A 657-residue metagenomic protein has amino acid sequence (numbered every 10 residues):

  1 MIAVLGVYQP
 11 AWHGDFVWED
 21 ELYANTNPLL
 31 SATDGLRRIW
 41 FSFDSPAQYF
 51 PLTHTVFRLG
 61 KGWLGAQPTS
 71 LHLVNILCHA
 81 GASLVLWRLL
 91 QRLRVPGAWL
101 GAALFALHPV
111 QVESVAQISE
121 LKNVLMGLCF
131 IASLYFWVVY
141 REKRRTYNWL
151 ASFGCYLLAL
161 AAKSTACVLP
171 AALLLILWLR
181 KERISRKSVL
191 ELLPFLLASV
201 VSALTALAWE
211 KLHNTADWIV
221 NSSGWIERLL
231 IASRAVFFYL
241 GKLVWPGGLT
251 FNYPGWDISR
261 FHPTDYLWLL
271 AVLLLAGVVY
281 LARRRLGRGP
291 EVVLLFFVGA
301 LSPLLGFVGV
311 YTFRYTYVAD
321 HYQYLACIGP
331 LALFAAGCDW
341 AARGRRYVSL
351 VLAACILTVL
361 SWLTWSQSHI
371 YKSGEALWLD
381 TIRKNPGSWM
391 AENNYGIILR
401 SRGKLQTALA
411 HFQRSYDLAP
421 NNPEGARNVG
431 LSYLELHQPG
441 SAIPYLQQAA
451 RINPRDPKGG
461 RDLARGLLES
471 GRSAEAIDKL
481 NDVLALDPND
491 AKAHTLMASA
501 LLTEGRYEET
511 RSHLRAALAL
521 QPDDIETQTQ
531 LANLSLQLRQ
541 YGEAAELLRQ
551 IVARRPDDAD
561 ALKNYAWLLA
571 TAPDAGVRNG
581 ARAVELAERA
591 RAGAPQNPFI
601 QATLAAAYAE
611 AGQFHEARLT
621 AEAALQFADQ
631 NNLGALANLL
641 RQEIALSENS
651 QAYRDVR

Functional and structural regions predicted by a protein language model:
M1-G440, P444-Q447, R455-K458, D462: Polytopic membrane enzymes that build or remodel cell-surface glycoconjugates and lipids
S401, E435, E469-S470, T503-E504 (+4 more regions): Register position in tetratricopeptide repeats
D574-A581, P598, E610-F614, A623-R657: Terminal, low-structured helical/coil segments at or just beyond the last alpha-helical repeat
